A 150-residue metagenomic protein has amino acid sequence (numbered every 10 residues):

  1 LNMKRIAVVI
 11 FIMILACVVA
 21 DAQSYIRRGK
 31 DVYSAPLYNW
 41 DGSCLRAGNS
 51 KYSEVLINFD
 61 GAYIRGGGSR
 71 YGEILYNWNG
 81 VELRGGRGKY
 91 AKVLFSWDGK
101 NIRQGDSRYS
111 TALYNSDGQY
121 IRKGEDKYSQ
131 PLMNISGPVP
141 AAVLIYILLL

Functional and structural regions predicted by a protein language model:
L1-N2: Short, Lys/Arg-enriched N-terminal segments with co-localized hydrophobic residues within the first ~10-30 amino acids
R5-V8, I14, V18-E54, N58-A62 (+2 more regions): Long terminal segments
